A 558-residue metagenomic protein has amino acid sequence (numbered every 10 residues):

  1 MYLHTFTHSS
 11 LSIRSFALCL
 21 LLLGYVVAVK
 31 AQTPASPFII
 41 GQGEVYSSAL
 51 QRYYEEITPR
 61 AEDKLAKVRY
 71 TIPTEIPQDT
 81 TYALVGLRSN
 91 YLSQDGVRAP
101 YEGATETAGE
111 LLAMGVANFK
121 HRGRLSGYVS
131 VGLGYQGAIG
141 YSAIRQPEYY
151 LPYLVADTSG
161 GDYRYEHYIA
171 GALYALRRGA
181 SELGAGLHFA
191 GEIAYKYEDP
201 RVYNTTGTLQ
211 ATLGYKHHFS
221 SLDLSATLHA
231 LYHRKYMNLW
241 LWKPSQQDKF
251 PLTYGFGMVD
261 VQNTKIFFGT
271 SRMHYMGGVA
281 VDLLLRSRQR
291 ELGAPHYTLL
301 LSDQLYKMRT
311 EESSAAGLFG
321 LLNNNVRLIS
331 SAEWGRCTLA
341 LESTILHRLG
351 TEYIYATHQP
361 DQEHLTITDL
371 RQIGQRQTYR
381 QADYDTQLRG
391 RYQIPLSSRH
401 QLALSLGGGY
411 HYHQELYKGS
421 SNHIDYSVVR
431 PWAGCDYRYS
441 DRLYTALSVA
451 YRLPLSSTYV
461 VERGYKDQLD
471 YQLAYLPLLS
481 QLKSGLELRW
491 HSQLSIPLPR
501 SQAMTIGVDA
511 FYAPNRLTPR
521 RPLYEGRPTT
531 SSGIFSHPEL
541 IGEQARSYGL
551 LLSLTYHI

Functional and structural regions predicted by a protein language model:
A31-G137: N-terminal, post-signal peptide beta-strand-biased segments of exported outer-membrane/organellar beta-barrel and other
P34-G43, Q544-I558: Outer-membrane beta-barrel "beta-signal"
K64-A66, T105-L111, R164-A170, Y203-L209 (+7 more regions): Residues that define the transmembrane beta-barrel architecture of outer-membrane proteins
V68-T74, L111-A117, A170-L176, A211-H217 (+10 more regions): Residues on the lipid-exposed face of transmembrane beta-strands in outer-membrane beta-barrel proteins
P77-A83, H121-G127, G179-A185, S220-A226 (+6 more regions): Outer-envelope beta-barrel architecture signal
L87-S93, V131-Y135, R178, F189-I193 (+11 more regions): Transmembrane beta-strands of outer-membrane beta-barrel pores
Q94-E102, A138-Q146, Y195-Y203, M237-K243 (+5 more regions): Outer-membrane beta-barrel translocator domains and adjoining extracellular loop/strand segments of Gram-negative
V261-G408: Long, internal scaffold/assembly segments composed of regular secondary structure
